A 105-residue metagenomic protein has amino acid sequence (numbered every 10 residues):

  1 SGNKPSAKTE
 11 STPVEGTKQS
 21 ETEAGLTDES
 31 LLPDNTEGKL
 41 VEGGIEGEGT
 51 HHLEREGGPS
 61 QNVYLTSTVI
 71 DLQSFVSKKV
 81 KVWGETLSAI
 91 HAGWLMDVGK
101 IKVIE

Functional and structural regions predicted by a protein language model:
K4-T66, I70: Extracytoplasmic/periplasm-facing segments of secreted or lipoprotein envelope proteins
T36, G49-H51, Q61, V76-V80 (+1 more regions): Envelope-exposed proteins and targeting segments
P59, S88-A89: Solvent-exposed loop/turn segments at secondary-structure junctions within structured extracellular/periplasmic domains
T68-V82: Short nucleic-acid-contacting surface segments enriched for D/E, G, S/T with interspersed K/R
A89-E105: OB-fold/S1-family single-stranded nucleic acid-binding modules
